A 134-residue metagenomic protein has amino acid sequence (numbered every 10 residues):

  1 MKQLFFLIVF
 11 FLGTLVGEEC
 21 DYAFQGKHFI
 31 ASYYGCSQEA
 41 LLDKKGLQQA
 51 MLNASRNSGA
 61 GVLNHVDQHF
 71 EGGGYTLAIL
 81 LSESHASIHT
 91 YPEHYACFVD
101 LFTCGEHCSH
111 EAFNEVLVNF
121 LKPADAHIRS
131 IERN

Functional and structural regions predicted by a protein language model:
M1-K2: N-terminal hydrophobic targeting signals that begin at the initiator methionine
F5, V9-N134: Polybasic/polar functional segments that serve as interface/processing modules
